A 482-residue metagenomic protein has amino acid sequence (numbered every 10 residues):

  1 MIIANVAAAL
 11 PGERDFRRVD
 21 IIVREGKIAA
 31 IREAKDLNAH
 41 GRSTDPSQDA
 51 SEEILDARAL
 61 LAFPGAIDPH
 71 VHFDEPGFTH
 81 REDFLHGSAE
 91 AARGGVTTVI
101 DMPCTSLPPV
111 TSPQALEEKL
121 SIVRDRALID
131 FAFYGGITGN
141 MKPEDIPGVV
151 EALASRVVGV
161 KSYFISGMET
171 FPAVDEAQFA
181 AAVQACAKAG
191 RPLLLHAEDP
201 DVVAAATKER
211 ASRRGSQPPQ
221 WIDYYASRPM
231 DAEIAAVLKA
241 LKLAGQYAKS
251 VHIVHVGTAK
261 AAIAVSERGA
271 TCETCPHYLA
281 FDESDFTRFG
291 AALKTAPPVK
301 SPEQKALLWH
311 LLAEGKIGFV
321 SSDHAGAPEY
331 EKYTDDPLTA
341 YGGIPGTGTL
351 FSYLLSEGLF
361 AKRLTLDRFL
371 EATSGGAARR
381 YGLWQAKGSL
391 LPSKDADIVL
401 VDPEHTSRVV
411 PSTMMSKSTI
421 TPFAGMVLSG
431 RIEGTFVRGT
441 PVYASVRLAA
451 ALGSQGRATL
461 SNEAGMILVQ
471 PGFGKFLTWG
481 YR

Functional and structural regions predicted by a protein language model:
M1-G41: N-terminal metal-binding scaffold of metallo-dependent hydrolase/deaminase domains
V6, G26, A59, H70 (+14 more regions): Divalent metal-coordination and catalytic microenvironments
L37-A62: Active-site metal-binding motif and surrounding structural segment of the metallo-beta-lactamase
R58-R126: Metal-associated gating/positioning segment near the N- to mid-region
P76, M102-L128, G135-K142, V149-E151 (+3 more regions): Active-site loop-to-helix "anion-binding N-cap" substructures in soluble metabolic enzymes
D145-V320: Histidine/acidic residue-rich metal-binding segments in metalloenzymes
P218-K239, L243-A248, A292, A313 (+1 more regions): His/Asp/Glu-enriched, well-ordered alpha-helical/loop segment that forms or immediately abuts the divalent-metal
D336, P392-L448, G456, L460-L477: C-terminal cap of metal-dependent C-N hydrolases
